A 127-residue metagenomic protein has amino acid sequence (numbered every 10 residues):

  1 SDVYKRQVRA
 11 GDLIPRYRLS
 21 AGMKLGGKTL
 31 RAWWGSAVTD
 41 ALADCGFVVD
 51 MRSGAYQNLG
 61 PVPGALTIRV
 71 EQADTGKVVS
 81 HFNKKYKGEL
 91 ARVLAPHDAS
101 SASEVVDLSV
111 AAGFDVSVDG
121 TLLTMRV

Functional and structural regions predicted by a protein language model:
V3-Y4: Short, small-residue-biased leader/transition segments that mark boundaries at the very start of proteins
Q7-L25: A short mid-domain helix/strand-loop element embedded in enzyme catalytic domains that forms or borders the active-site
A21, K28-V127: Histidine/cysteine-enriched polar flanking segments
